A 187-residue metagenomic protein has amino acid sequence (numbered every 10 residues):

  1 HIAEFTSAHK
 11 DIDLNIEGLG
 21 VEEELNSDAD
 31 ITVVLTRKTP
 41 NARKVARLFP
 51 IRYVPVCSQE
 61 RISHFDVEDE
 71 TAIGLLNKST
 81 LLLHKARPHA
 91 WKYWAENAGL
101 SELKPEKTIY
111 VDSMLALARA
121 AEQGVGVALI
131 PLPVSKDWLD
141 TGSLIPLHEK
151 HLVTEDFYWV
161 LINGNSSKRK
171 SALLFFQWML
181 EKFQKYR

Functional and structural regions predicted by a protein language model:
H1-P40: Central regulatory/effector-binding core of bacterial HTH transcription factors
A3-T6, K92, K136, L180: Solvent-exposed, non-membrane alpha-helical residues enriched in polar/charged side chains
N15, Y110, L161: Conserved beta-strand segments that form the floor/walls of ligand-binding pockets within enzyme and binding domains
N26, K38-V125, I130, S135-V153 (+1 more regions): C-terminal regulatory
E149-R187: A late-sequence structural motif
